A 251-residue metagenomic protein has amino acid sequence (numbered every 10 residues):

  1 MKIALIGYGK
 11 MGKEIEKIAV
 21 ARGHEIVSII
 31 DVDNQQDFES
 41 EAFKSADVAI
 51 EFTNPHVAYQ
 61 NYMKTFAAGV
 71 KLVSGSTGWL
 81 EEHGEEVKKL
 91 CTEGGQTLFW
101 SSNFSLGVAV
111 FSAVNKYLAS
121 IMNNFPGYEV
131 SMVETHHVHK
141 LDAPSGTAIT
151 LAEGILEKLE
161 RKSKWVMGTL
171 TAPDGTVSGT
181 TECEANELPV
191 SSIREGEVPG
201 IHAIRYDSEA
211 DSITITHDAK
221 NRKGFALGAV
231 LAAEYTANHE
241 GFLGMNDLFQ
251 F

Functional and structural regions predicted by a protein language model:
K2, I6, K10-F43, N124-F251: C-terminal substrate-binding/catalytic lobe of Rossmann-fold NAD(P)-dependent oxidoreductases
I6, F52-T53, G75-S76, S101 (+1 more regions): Structural motif
I26, L72-V73, T97-L98: Hydrophobic beta-strand scaffold residues
V32, T77-W79, N103-F104, T135-H137: Short, ordered loop/turn segments at secondary-structure junctions
S40-A42, A46, F52-G75, G84-E86: Rossmann-fold NAD(P) dinucleotide-binding segment
S76-L98, A109, V114-S120: Rossmann-fold NAD(P)-binding glycine/threonine-rich loop
